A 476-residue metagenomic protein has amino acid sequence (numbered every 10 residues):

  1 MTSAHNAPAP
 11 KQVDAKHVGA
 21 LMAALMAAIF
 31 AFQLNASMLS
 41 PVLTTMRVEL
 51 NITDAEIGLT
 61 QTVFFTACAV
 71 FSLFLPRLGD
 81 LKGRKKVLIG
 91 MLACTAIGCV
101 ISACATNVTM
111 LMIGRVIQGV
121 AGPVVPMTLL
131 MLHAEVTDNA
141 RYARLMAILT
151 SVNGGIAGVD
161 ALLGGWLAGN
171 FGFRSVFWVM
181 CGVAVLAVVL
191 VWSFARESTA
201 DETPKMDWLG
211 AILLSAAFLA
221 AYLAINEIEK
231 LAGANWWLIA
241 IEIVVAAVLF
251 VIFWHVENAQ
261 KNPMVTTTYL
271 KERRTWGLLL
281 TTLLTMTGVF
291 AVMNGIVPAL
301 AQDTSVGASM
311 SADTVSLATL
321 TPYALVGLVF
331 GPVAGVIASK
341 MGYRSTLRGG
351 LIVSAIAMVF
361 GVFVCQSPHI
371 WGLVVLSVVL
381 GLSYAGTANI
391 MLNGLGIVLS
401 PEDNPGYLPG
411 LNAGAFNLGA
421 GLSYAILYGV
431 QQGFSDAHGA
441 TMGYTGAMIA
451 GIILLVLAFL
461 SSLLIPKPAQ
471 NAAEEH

Functional and structural regions predicted by a protein language model:
V18-F32, L39-P41, D54, M264-A469: 12-transmembrane solute porter fold
S40-F71, V108-M110, D313-A318: Extracellular/periplasmic helix-loop-helix junction of adjacent transmembrane segments in MFS-like secondary
E49-N51, G83, C104-M110, G172 (+2 more regions): Helix-breaking motifs and short loop linkers at transmembrane-helix boundaries and internal kinks in secondary membrane
T62-R77, P126-L130, T321-V333: Central cavity-lining transmembrane alpha-helices of secondary-active solute carriers, predominantly the Major
A69-V108: Conserved MFS/SLC helix-loop-helix module at the cytosolic interface between two early adjacent transmembrane helices
C94, G98-I101, T109-Q118, W371-V379: Paired small-residue
V116-S151, E202: Cytoplasmic helix-loop-helix junction between adjacent transmembrane helices in 12-TM secondary transporters
G169-T281: Hydrophobic transmembrane-helix bundles of small-molecule transporters
